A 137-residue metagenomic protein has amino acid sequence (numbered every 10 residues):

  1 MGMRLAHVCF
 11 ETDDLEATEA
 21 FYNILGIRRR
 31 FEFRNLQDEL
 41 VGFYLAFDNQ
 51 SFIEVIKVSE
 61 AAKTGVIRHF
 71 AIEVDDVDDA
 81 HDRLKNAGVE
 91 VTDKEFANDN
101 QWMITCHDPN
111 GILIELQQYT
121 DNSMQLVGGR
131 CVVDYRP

Functional and structural regions predicted by a protein language model:
M1-E16, R68-F70, N122-P137: N-terminal beta-strand motif that seeds the catalytic metal site of vicinal oxygen chelate
G2, C9-S51: Core segments of cupin and vicinal oxygen chelate
R4-D13, F43, E60-K85, W102-H107 (+1 more regions): Vicinal oxygen chelate
E11, E54, E115: Acidic-residue sensor for enzyme active/binding pockets
E32, H81-P137: Vicinal oxygen chelate
N35-Q37, A61-A62, F96-N98: A short beta-turn/loop motif at secondary-structure boundaries
S51, A62, T120: Feature marks short, surface-exposed loop/turn motifs that line or immediately flank catalytic pockets and channel
